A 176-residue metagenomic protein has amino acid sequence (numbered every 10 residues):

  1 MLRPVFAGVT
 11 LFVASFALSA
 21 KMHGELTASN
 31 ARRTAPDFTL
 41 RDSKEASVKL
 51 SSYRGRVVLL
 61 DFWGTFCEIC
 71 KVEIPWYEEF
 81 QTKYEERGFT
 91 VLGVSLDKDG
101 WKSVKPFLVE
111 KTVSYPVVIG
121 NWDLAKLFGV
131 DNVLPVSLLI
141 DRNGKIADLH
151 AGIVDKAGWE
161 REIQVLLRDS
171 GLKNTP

Functional and structural regions predicted by a protein language model:
M1-V9: Bacterial N-terminal signal peptides that target proteins for export
G8-A17: Bacterial N-terminal signal peptides
K21-L50: N-terminal "domain-start" segment that seeds a small globular fold
A35-P36, V58, L134-V136: Short loop/turn microsegments at loop-to-beta-strand junctions
S51-E68: Short active-site neighborhood of thiol/selenol oxidoreductases, capturing the structured segment around
K71-K111, N121-L127: Structural microenvironment flanking redox-active thiols in thiol-disulfide oxidoreductases
P106-V113, G120-Q164: Thiol/disulfide oxidoreductase modules built on the thioredoxin-like
S170-P176: Non-globular targeting/processing and membrane-anchoring segments
